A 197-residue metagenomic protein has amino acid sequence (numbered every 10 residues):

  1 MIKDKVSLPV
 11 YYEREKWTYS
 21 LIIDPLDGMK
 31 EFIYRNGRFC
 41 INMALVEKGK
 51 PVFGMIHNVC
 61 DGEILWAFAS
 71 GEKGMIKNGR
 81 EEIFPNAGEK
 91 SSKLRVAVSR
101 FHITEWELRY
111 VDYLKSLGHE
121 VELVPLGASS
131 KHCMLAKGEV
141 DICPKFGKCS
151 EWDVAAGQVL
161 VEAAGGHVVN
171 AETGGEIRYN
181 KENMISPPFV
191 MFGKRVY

Functional and structural regions predicted by a protein language model:
M1-L26, R109-D112, C133, T173-G175: N-terminal subdomain of lithium-sensitive/metallo-dependent phosphomonoesterases centered on the IMPase/IPPase/PAP
V10-R14, I56, P85-G88, N180-E182: Short secondary-structure boundary/capping segments
Y11-G74: DPxDG-like acidic metal-binding loop motif
G28-M29, V96, L135: Buried hydrophobic positions in well-ordered alpha/beta secondary-structure cores of metabolic enzymes
V46-K50, C60, A69-E72, G79-R80 (+4 more regions): Short loop segments at secondary-structure junctions
H57, I64-W66, S70-M75, L94-A97 (+1 more regions): Structural helix-boundary/capping segments
I83-E107, Y113-L126: Short loop->beta-strand "edge-of-pocket" segments that line small-molecule binding or catalytic clefts across diverse
L108-L117, V124, S130-Y197: Oxyanion/phosphate-interacting regions
